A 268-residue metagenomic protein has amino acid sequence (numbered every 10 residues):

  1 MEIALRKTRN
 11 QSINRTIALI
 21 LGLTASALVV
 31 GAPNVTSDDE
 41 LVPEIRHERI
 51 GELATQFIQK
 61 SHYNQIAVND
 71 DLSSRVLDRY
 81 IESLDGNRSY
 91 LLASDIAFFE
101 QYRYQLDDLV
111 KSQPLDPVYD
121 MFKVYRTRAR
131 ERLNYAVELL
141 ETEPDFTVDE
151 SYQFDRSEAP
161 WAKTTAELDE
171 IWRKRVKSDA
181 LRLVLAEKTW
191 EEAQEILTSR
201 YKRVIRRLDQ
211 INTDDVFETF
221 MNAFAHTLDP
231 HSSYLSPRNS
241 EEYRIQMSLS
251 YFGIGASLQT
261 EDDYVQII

Functional and structural regions predicted by a protein language model:
M1-I13: N-terminal secretory signal peptides that target proteins for export/translocation
E2-L5, A18, A27-I268: Flexible, low-complexity junctional segments that flank or bridge functional domains
Q11-S26: Sec-dependent N-terminal signal peptides
